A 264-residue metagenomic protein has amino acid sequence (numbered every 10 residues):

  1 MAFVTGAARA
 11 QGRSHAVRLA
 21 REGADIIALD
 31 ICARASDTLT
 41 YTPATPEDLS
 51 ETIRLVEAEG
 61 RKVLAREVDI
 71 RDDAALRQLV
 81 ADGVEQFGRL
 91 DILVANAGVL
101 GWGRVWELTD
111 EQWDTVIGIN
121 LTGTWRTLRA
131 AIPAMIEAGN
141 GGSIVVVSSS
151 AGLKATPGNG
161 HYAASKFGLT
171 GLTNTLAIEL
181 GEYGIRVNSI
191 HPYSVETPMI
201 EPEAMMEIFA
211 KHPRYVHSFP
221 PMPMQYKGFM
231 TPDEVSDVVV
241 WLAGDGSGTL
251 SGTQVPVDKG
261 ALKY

Functional and structural regions predicted by a protein language model:
M1-F87, G101: Short-chain dehydrogenase/reductase
R104-V105, Q112-I117, P220: Substrate-binding pocket helix/loop in short-chain dehydrogenase/reductase
L108, A155-A163, T175, E203: Active-site loop-to-helix junction immediately N-terminal to the catalytic Tyr of the SDR YXXXK motif in Rossmann-fold
L128, S165: Active-site helix of classical SDR
S149: Residue(s) in the substrate-gating loop at a strand-loop-helix junction that position the organic substrate next
K154, K227, V239-V240, S251-Y264: Short C-terminal tail/terminal secondary-structure segment of NAD(P)H-dependent dehydrogenase/reductase domains
G181, R186, L250-G252: Short, small/polar-rich loop/turn modules that mediate ligand/substrate recognition or access, typified
